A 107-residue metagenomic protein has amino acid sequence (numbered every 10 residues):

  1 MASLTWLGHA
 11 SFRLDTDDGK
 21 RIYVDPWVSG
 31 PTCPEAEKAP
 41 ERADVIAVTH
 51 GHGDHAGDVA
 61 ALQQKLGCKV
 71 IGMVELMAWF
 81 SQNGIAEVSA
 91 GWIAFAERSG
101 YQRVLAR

Functional and structural regions predicted by a protein language model:
M1-T5: Extreme N-terminal starter segment of soluble prokaryotic enzymes
W6-T16, K20, F95-R107: Catalytic core of the metallo-beta-lactamase
H9, P26-W27, M73-V74: Fold-independent oxyanion-binding glycine-rich loops and adjacent beta-strand/coil segments at enzyme active sites
R13-H52, G57-A61, A78: Pre-active-site segment of Zn-dependent metallo-hydrolases
K20, K65-K69: A short helix->loop->beta-strand "cap" motif at the edges of active sites that frequently abuts
D44, C68-E75: Short internal beta-strands
G57-L66, S81-I85: Metal-dependent catalytic neighborhoods of phosphoester/phosphodiester hydrolases
G72-R107: Metallo-beta-lactamase
